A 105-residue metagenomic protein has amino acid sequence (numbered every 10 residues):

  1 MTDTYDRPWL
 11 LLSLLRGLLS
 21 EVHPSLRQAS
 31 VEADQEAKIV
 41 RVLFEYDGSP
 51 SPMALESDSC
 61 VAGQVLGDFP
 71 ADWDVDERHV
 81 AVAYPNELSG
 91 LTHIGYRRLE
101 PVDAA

Functional and structural regions predicted by a protein language model:
M1-L11: N-terminal presequence-like segments and adjacent domain-start helices
W9, S13, V22-R27, F69-P70 (+2 more regions): Extended interaction regions within the primary functional domain
L15-L18, P50-D74: Short, non-transmembrane amphipathic alpha-helical segments
V22-R41: Short edge beta-strands and adjacent turn/loop segments
E36-K38, S49-S51, Y84: Generic "edge-of-domain/loop-turn" microfeature
R41-L43, D76: Beta-strand secondary-structure signal
F44-G48: Short beta-strand-to-loop capping motifs
V75-A105: Polar/charged, Gly/Pro-rich intrinsically disordered segments
